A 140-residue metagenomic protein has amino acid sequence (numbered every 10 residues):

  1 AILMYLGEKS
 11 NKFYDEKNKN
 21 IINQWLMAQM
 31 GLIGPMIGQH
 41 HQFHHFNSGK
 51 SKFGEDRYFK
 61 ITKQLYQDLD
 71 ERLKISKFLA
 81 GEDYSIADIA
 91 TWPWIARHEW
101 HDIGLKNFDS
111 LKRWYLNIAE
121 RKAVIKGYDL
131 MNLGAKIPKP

Functional and structural regions predicted by a protein language model:
A1, S110, A123: Residue-level recognition of oxygen-bearing side chains
A1-Q64, D70, K77: GST-like domain detector, emphasizing the conserved glutathione-binding G-site in the N-terminal thioredoxin-like
L6, L116, A135-I137: Short secondary-structure boundary/hinge segments and terminal tails
G7, N11, M30, K74 (+4 more regions): Hydrophobic/aromatic-lined pockets within catalytic cores
M36-H41, L79-N107, K112, N117-I118: GST superfamily/GST-like fold recognition
E71-E82, K122-G127: Surface-exposed helix-capping loop/turn segments at secondary-structure junctions
Y128-P140: Terminal-tail/helix-coil boundary detector
